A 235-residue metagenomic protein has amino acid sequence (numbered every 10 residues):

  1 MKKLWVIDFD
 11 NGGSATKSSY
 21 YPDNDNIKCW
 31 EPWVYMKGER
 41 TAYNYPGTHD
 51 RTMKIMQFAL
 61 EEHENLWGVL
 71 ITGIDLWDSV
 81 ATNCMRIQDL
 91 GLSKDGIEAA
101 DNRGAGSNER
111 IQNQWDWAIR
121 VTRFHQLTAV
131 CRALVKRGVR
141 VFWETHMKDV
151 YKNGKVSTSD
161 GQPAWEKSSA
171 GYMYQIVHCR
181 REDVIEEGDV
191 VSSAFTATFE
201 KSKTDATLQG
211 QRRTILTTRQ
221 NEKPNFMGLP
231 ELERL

Functional and structural regions predicted by a protein language model:
M1-E64, G68-I71, D75-D78: Conserved P-loop
A15-K17, V80, K152-N153, E187: Generic domain-boundary/flexible-linker signal
Y20-C29, K37-E39, I55, E186-L235: P-loop/Walker A phosphate-binding loop and immediately adjacent motor/lid segment at beta-alpha junctions
N26-V34, G91-K94, P163-K167, R219-K223: Short, surface-exposed linear patches
E31-M36, M85-R86, D149, R181-I185: Short regulatory "switch" loops immediately downstream of catalytic or recognition motifs within protein catalytic
M36-Y43, A99-G106, M173-I176, P230-L232: Short C-terminal domain-edge/linker segments immediately following a structured domain
G68-G171: P-loop NTPase motor core
A133-Q220: Phosphate-binding/switch region of NTP-binding enzymes
